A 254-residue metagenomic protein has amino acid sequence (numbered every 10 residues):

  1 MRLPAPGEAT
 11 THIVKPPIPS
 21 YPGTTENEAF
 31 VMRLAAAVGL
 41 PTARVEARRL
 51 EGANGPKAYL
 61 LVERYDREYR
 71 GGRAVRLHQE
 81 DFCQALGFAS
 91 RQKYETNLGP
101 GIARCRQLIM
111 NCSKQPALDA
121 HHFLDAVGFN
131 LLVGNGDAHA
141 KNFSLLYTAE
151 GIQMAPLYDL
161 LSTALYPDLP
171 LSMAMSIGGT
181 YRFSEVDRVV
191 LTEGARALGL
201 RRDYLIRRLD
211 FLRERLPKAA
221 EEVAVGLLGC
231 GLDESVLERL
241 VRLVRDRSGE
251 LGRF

Functional and structural regions predicted by a protein language model:
M1-A140, S144-F254: Anionic ligand-binding catalytic core segments
